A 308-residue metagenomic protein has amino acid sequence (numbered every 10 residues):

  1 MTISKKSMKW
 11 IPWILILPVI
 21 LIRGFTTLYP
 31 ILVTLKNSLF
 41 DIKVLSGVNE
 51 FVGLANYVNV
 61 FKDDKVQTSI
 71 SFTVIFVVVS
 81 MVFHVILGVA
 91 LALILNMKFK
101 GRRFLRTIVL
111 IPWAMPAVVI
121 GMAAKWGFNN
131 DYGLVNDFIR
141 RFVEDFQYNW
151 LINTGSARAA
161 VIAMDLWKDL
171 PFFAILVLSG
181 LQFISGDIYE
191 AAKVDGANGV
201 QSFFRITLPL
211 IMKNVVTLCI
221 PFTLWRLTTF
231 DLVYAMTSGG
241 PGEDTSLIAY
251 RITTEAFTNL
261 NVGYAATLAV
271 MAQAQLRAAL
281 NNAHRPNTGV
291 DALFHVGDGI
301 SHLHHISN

Functional and structural regions predicted by a protein language model:
I3-N282, N308: A structural signal for multi-pass alpha-helical bundles of membrane permease subunits that mediate small-molecule
A283-T288, A292, S301, S307: Short linear motifs in low-complexity or flexible loops
